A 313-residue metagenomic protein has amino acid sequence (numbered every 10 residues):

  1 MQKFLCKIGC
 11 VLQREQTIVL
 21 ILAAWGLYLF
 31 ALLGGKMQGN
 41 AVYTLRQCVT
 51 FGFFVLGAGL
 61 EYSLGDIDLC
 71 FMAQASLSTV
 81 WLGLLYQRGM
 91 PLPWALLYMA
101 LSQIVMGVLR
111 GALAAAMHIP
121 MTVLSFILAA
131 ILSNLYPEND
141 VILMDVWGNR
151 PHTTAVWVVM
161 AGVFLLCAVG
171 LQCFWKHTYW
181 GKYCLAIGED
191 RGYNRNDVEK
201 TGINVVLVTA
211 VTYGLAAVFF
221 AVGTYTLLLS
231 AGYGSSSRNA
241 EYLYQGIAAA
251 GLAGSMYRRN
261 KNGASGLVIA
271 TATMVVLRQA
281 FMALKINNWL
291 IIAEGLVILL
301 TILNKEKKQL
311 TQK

Functional and structural regions predicted by a protein language model:
M1-L27, V169-K176, E189-L207, L277-K313: Cytosolic-side transmembrane-helix boundaries in multi-pass membrane proteins
A24-R88, A116, A248-K261, T273: Single transmembrane alpha-helix segments in multi-pass membrane proteins
L33-Y43, V141, T154, A216-A249: Inter-helical junctions in multi-pass inner-membrane proteins, predominant in energy-converting antiporter-like
M90-I131, A270: Alpha-helical transmembrane segments within multi-pass membrane transporters and channels
V105, V156-Y233: Helix-loop-helix "hairpin" substructures at the membrane interface of multi-pass membrane proteins
M117, M121-T178, S230-S236: Transmembrane helix-bundle core of multi-pass membrane transporters and related energy-transducing complexes
P120-V123, T153-F164, T209, E241-L243 (+1 more regions): Loop-to-transmembrane alpha-helix initiation sites
A231-E294: Transmembrane alpha-helical segments in multi-pass inner-membrane proteins
